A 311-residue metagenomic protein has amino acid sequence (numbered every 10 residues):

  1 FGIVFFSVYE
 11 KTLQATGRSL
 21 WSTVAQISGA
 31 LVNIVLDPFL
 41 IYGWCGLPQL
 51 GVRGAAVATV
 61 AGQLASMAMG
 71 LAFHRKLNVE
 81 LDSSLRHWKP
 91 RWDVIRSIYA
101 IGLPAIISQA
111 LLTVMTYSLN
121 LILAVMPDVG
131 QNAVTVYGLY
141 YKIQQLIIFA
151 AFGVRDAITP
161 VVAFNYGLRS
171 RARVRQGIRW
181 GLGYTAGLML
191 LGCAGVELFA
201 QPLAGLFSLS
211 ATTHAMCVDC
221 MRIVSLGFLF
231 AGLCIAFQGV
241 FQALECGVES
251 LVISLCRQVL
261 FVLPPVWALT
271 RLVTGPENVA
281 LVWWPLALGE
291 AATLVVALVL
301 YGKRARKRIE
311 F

Functional and structural regions predicted by a protein language model:
F1, V32, L47-L103, V162-G227 (+1 more regions): Short alpha-helical transmembrane segments in multi-pass integral membrane proteins
F1-Q14, S22-A30, A55-G70, F152-R155 (+3 more regions): Short runs within selected transmembrane alpha-helices of multi-pass transporters and secretion channels
I3-S22, V134-A200, A231-I253: Small-residue-rich hydrophobic transmembrane alpha-helices
I3-V4, A30, M67, A105-Y117 (+7 more regions): Hydrophobic alpha-helical transmembrane segments in multi-pass membrane proteins
Y9, L36-D37, G70, L103 (+9 more regions): Hydrophobic/aromatic residues in alpha-helical transmembrane segments
L13, R18, S28, L40 (+15 more regions): Hydrophobic/aromatic residues within transmembrane alpha-helices of membrane transport systems, especially the TMDs
G29, G62-S66, W92-A157, I223: Transmembrane helical elements of multi-pass membrane transporters/channels
F39-L50, A110-Y140, L146, F164 (+2 more regions): Helix-terminus/linker motif at the lipid-water interface of multi-pass membrane proteins
